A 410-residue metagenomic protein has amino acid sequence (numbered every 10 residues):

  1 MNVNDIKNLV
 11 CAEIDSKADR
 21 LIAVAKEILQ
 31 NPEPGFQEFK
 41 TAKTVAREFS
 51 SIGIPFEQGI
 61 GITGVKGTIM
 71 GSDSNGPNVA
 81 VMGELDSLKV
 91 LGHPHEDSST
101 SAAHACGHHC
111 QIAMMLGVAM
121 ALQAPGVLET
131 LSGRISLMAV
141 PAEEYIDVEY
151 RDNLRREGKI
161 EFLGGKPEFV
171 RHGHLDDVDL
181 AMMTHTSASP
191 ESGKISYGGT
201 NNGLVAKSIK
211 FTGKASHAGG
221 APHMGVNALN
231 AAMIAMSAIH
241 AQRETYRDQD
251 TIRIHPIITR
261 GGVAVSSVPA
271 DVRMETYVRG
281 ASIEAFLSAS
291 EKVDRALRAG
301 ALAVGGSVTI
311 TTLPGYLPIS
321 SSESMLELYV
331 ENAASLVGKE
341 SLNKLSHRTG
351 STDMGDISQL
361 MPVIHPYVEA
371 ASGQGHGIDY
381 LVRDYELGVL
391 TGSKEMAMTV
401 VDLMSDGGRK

Functional and structural regions predicted by a protein language model:
M1-K26, V127, K210-G213, V389-K410: N-terminal hydrophobic/helix-forming segments and targeting peptides
N2-A105, H109-S136, P141-A142: Acidic/His- and Gly-rich active-site-bordering loop/insert found across diverse amide/peptide-bond hydrolases
I28, G67, V81, H108 (+8 more regions): Divalent metal-coordination and catalytic microenvironments
L29-N31, D86, H104, H108-Q111 (+4 more regions): Histidine-centered active-site/metal-ligand motif
A80-M82, L91, K207-T212, I364-E369: Non-cysteine beta-strand/loop elements that form the S-adenosyl-L-methionine
V90-A103, H109, L122-H255, G262-S267 (+1 more regions): Histidine/acidic-residue-rich, glycine-tolerant segments that coordinate divalent metal ions
N230-K410: Metal-dependent amide/peptide-bond hydrolase catalytic core, centered on the "pita-bread" metallohydrolase fold
